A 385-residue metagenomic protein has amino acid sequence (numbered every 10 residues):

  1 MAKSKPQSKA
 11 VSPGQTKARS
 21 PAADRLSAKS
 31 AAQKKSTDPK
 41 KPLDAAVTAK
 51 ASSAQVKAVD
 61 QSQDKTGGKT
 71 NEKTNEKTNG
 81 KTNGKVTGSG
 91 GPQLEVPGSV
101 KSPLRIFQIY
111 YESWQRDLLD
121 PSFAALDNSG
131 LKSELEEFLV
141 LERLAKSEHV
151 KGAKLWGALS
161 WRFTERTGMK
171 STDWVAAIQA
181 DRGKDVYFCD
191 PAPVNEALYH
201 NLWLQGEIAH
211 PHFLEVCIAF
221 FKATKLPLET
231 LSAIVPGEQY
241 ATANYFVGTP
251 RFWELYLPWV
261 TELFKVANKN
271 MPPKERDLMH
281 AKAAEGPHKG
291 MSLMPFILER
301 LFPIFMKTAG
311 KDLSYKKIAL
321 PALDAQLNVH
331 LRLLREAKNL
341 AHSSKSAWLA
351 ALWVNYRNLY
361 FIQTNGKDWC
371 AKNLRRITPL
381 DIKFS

Functional and structural regions predicted by a protein language model:
A2-K5, K17, R25, K29 (+5 more regions): ER/Golgi luminal nucleotide-sugar-dependent glycosyltransferases, focusing on the catalytic module
V11, R19, R25-L26, L43 (+2 more regions): Hydrophobic/aromatic hotspots within intrinsically disordered, low-complexity regions
S12, S20, D38-K41, N79 (+1 more regions): Intrinsically disordered Ser/Thr phosphorylation hotspots
S30, S36, P42, S62: Cationic, low-complexity basic patches in intrinsically disordered or flexible, solvent-exposed regions
